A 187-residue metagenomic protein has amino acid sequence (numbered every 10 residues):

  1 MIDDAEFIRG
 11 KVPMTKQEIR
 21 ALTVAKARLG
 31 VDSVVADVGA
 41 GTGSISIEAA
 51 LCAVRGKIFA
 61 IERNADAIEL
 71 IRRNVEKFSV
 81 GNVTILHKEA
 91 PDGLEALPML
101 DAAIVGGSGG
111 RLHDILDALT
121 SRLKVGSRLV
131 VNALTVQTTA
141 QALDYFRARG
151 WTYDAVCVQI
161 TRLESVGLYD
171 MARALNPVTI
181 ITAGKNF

Functional and structural regions predicted by a protein language model:
M1-A36, E69-R73, K77-F78: Class I SAM-dependent transferase core
G39: Conserved S-adenosyl-L-methionine
T42-V54: Conserved SAM-binding loop of SAM-dependent methyltransferases across substrates and taxa, primarily the Class I
G56-F59: Short beta-strand element of Class I
I61-L97: S-adenosyl-L-methionine
M99-G107: Short SAM/SAH-binding signature in class I
G110-A118: A short, conserved alpha-helix within the catalytic core of class I
T120-L175, T179: C-terminal substrate-binding/active-site "lid" region of AdoMet-derived donor-dependent transferases
